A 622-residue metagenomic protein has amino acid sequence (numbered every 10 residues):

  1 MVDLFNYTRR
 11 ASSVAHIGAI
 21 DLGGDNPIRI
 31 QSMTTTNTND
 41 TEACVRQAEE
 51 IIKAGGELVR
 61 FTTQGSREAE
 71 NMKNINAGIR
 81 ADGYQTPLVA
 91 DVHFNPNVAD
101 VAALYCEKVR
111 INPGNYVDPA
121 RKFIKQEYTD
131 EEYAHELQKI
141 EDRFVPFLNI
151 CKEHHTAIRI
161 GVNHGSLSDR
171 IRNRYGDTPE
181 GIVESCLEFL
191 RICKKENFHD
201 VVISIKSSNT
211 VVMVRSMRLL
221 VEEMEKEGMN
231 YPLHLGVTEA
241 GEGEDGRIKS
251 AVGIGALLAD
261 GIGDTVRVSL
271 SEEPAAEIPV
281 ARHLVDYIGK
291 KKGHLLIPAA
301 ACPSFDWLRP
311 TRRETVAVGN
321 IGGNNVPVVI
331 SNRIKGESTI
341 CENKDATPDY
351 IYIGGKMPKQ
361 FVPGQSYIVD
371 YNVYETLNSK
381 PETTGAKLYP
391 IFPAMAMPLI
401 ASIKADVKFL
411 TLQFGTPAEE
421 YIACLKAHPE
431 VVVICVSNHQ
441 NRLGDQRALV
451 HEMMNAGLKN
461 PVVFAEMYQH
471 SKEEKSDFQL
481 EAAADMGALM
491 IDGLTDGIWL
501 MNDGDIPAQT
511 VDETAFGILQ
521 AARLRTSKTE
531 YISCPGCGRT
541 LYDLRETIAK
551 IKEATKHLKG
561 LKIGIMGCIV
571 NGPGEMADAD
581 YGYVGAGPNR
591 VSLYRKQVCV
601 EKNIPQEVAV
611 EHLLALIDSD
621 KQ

Functional and structural regions predicted by a protein language model:
M1-S32, L148-H154, K290-S338, E553: N-terminal amphipathic alpha-helix/helix-capping segment at the start of soluble metabolic enzymes
V2, H283-N332, G364-A401, D406-F409 (+4 more regions): Extended, intrinsically disordered, low-complexity segments
D3-L4, G56-E188, G319, S331-L443: Active-site beta->alpha loop and helix N-cap motifs at the rims of alpha/beta catalytic domains
I30, D91, I160, I203 (+5 more regions): Conserved, mostly hydrophobic/aromatic
N39-E50, F94-A99, S250-I254, G336-K344 (+1 more regions): Short, acidic/polar
K53-L58, C106, F198, I262-G263 (+4 more regions): A structural motif
E57-L58, C106-K122, A259-A275, G493-I506 (+1 more regions): Glycine-rich phosphate-binding active-site loops on the catalytic face of alpha/beta enzymes
E127-F144, N149, I171-I321, K404-L558 (+1 more regions): Catalytic alpha/beta core domains of metabolic enzymes, predominantly
